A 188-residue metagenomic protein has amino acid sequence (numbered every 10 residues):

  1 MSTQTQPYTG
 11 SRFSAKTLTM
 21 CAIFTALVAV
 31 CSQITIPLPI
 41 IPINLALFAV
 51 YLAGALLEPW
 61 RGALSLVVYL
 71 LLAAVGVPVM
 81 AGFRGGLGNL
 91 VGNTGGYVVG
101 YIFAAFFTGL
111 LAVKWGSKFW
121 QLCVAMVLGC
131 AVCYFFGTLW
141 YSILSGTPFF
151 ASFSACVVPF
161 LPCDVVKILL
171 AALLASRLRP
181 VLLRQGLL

Functional and structural regions predicted by a protein language model:
M1-T25, A155-L188: Alpha-helical transmembrane segments and their cytosolic interface
S2-A63: Hydrophobic transmembrane alpha-helices
T3-Y8, I23, V30, L87-F135: Short helix-perturbing small/polar motifs within transmembrane alpha-helices
S14, P59-L64, W115-Q121, P148-F149: Membrane-helix interface segments
L18-I23, F48, L52, G62-V68 (+5 more regions): Hydrophobic alpha-helical transmembrane segments
A22, A26, V30, L52 (+11 more regions): Generic alpha-helical transmembrane segments of integral inner-membrane proteins, especially permease/transport modules
S32-P42, L70-A104: Interfacial aromatic-anchored transmembrane helix boundaries in multi-pass membrane proteins
V77-F83, W140-S154: Interfacial helix-loop-helix junctions of multi-pass membrane proteins
